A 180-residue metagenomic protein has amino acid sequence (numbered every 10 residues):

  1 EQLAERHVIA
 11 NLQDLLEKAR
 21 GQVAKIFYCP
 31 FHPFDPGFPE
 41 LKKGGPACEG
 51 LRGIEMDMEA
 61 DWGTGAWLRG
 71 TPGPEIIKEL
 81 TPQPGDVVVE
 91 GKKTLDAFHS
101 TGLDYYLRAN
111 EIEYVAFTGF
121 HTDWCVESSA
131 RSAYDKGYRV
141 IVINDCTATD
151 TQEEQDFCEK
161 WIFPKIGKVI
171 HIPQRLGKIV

Functional and structural regions predicted by a protein language model:
E1-A19: …and closely analogous acidic/polar surface helices at protein-protein or active-site interfaces in A-domain-like
D14-Q22, G44-V180: Active-site-adjacent betaalpha module
A24-F31, I143: Short beta-strand segments at enzyme active-site cores
F34-P39: Short catalytic/ligand-binding loop motif for oxyanion handling, primarily in non-cytosolic enzymes, centered on
